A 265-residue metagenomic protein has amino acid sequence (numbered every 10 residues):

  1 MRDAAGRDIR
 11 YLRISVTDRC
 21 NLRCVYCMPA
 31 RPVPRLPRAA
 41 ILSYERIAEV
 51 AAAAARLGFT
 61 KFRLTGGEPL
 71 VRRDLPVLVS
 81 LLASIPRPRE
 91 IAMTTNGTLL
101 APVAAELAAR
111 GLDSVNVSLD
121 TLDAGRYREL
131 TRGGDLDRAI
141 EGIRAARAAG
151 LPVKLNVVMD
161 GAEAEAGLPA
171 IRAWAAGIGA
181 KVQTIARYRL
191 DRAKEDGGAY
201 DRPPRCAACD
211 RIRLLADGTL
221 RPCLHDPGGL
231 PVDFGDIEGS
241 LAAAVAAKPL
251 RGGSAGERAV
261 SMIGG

Functional and structural regions predicted by a protein language model:
M1-G66, L70-P86, E90: Conserved alpha-helical substructure of the radical SAM core
T17, P29-A30, S118-D120, R187 (+2 more regions): Generic beta-structure capping elements
T17-R19, R110, L215: A short, compositionally biased micro-patch
V25-M28, P76, A104-A105, Y127-R128 (+2 more regions): A short local structural element in Rossmann-fold oxidoreductases
P34-E49, P69-S114, L119-E129, G133-R138 (+1 more regions): Canonical radical SAM enzyme core domain
A53, L57-T65, S84-A92, D113-L119 (+2 more regions): Conserved C-terminal portion of the radical SAM core fold that forms the substrate/S-adenosylmethionine-binding
Y188-G265: Accessory C-terminal segments flanking Radical SAM cores
